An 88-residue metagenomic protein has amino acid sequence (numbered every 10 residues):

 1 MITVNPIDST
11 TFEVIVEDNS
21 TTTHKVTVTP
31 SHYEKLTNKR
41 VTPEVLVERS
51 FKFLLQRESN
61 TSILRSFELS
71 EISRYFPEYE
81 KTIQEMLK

Functional and structural regions predicted by a protein language model:
M1-T23: Short, charged/polar N-terminal "headpieces" of proteins
I15, L87-K88: Non-catalytic effector/regulatory segments
H24-K25, T37: A short, polar/proline- and glycine-enriched secondary-structure boundary/capping micro-motif
K25-S31: Beta-strand/loop nucleic-acid-binding surfaces
S31-R40: Short, surface-exposed linear segments at secondary-structure transitions and domain or protein termini
R40-L87: Acidic, low-complexity intrinsically disordered segments
